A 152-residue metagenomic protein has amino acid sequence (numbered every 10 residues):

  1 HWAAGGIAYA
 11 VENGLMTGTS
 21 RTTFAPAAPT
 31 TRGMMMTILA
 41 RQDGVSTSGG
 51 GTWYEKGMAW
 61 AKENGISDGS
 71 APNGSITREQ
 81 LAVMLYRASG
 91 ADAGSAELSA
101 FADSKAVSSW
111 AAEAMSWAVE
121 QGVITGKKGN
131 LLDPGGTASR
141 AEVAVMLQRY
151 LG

Functional and structural regions predicted by a protein language model:
H1-A4, E12-N13, T17-E79, L85-A112 (+2 more regions): Feature responds to low-complexity, polar/acidic, surface-exposed segments characteristic of secreted/exported proteins
